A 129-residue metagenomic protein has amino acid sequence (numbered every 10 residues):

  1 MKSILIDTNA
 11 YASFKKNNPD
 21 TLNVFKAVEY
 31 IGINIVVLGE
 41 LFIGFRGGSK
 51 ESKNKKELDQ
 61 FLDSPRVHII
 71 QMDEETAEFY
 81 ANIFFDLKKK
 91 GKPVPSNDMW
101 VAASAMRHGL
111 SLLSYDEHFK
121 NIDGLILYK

Functional and structural regions predicted by a protein language model:
M1-N34, I43-Q60: Short, well-structured N-terminal submotif of metal-dependent ribonuclease cores
D7, N34, V94-P95, D116: Histidine- and aromatic-rich ligand-binding microenvironments
D7-T8, L41, Y80, A105: Generic structural signal for small/hydrophobic residues in well-ordered secondary structure, especially within
T8, E74, D98-M99: Conserved glycosyltransferase catalytic-site signature
R66-L87: Acidic catalytic patch
P95-S111: Acidic, metal-associated active-site segment
